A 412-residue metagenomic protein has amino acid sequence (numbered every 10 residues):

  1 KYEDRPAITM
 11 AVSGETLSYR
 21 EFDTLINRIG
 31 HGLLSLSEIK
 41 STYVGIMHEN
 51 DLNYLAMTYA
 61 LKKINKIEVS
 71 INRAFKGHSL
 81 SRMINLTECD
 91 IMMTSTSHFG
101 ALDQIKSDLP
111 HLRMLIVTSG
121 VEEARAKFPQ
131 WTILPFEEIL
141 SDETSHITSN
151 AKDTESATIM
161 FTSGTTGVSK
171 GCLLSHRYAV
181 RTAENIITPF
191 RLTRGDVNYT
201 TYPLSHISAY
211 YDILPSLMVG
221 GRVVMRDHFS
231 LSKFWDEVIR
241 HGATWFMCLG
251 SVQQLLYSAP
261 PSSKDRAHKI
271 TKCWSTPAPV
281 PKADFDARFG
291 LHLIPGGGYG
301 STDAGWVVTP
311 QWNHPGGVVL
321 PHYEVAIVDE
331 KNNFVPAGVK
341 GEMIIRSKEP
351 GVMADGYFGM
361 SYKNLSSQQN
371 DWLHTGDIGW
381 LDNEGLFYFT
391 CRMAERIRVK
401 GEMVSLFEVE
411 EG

Functional and structural regions predicted by a protein language model:
E3-D4, N50, W131-L134, S141-F161 (+2 more regions): Conserved pre-ATP/AMP-binding loop-to-beta segment of ANL
A11-L17, G30-H78, M403: Conserved AMP-binding/adenylate-forming
T16-R20, N150, A157-R181: Conserved AMP-binding A3 loop
L34-L36, Y59, K63-E138, P261: Structural core segment of the AMP-binding/adenylate-forming
L36, Y54, F75-R82, D90-T94 (+6 more regions): AMP-binding/adenylate-forming catalytic core of the ANL superfamily
V180-V197, S205-T244, L255, A259: Conserved AMP-binding/adenylation subdomain of ANL enzymes
M218, R240-C248, Y257-P315, E324 (+1 more regions): Gly/Ser/Thr-rich phosphate-binding loop
N333-S366, V404: Conserved ATP/PPi-binding loop(s) of AMP-dependent carboxylate-activating enzymes
